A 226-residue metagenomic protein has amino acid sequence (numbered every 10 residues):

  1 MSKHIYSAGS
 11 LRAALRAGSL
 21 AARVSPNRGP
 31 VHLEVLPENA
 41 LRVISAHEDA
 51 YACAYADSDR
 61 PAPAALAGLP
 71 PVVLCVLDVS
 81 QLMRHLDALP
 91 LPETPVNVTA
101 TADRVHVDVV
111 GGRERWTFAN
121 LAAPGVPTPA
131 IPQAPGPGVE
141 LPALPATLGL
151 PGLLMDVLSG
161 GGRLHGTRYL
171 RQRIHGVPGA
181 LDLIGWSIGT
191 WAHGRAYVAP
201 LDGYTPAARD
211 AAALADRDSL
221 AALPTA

Functional and structural regions predicted by a protein language model:
M1-D59, P63-A226: DNA polymerase processivity clamps
